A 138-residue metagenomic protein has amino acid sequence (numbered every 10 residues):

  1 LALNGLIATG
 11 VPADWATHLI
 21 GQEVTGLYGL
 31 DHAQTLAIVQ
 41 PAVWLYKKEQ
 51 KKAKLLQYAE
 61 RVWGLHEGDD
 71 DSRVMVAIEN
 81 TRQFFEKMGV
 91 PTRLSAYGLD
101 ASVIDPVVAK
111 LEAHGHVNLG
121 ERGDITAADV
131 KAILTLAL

Functional and structural regions predicted by a protein language model:
L1-N80: Active-site segments that bind and position negatively charged phosphate/pyrophosphate groups
L55, H66-L138: C-terminal charged capping/lid subdomain of soluble metabolic enzymes
